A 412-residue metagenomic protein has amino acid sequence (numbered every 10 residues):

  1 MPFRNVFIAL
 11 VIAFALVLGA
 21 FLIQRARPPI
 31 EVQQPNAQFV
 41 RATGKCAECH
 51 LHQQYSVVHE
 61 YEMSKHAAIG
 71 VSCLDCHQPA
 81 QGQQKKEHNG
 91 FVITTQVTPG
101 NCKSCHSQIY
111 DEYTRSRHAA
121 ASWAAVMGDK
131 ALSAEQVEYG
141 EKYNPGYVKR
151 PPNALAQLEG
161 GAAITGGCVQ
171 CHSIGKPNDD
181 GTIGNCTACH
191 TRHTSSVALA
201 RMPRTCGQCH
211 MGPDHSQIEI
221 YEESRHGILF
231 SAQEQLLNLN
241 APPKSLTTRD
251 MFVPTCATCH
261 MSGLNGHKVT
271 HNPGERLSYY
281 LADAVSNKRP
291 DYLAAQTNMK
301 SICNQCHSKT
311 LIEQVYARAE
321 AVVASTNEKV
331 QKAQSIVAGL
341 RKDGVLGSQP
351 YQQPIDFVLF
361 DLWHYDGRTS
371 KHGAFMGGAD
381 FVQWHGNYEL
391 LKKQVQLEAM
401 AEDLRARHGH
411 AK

Functional and structural regions predicted by a protein language model:
P2-K412: Short sequence/structural segments immediately N-terminal
